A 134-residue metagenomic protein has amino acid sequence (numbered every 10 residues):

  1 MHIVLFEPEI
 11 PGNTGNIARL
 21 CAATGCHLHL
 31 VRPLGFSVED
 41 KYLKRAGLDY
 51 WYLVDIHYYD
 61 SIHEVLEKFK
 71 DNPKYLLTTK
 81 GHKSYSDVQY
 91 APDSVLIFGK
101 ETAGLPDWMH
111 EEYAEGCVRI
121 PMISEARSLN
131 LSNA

Functional and structural regions predicted by a protein language model:
M1-N133: Post-transcriptional modification and biogenesis factors for structured RNAs of the translation apparatus
